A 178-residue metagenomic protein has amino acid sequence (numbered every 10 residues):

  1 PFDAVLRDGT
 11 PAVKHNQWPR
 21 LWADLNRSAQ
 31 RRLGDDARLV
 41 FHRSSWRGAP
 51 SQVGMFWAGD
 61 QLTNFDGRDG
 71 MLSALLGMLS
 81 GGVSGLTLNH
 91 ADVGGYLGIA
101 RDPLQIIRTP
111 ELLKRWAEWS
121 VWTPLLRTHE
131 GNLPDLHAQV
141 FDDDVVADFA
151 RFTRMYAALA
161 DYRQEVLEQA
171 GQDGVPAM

Functional and structural regions predicted by a protein language model:
P1-M178: Catalytic-domain carbohydrate-binding cleft regions of carbohydrate-active enzymes
